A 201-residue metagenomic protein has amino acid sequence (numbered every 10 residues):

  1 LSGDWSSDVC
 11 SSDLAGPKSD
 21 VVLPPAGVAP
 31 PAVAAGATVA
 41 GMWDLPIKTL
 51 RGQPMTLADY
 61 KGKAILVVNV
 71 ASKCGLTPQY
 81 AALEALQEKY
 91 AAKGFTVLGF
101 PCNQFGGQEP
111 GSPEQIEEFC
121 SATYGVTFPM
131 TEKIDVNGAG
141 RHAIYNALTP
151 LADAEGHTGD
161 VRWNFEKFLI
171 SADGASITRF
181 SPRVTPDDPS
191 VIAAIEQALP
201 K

Functional and structural regions predicted by a protein language model:
L1-C10: Single conserved hydrophobic/aromatic residue that forms the stacking wall/gate of nucleotide- or nucleobase-binding
V21-A58, P78, A143: N-terminal "domain-start" segment that seeds a small globular fold
T49, N69-K73: Amphipathic alpha-helical repeat scaffolds
A64, K73, P78-F100, S121-Y124: Conserved helix-turn-beta segment immediately C-terminal to the redox Cys motif in thioredoxin-like folds
G94-G111, T127-G138: Thiol-based oxidoreductase modules, predominantly thioredoxin-like and allied folds used for disulfide exchange
E114-N164: Short, internal strand/loop/helix patches that form the active-site neighborhood or redox-interaction surface
A143-N146, P150-K201: Thiol-/selenol-based redox modules, centered on thioredoxin-like and closely related oxidoreductase domains
